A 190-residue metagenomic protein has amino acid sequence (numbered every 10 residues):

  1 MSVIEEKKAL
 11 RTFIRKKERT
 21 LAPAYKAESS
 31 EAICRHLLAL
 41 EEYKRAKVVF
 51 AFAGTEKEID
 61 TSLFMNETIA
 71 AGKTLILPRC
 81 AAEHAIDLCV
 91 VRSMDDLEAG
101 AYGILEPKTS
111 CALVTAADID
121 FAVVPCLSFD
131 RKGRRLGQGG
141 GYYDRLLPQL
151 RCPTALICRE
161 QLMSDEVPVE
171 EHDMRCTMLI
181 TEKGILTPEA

Functional and structural regions predicted by a protein language model:
S2-A117: N-terminal active-site beta-alpha-beta segment that forms phosphate/nucleotide-binding and substrate-recognition loops
S2-E5, A9-T12, K16-L21, A70 (+4 more regions): Surface-exposed, charge/polar-rich loops and edge strands
A53, C126, K183: Glycine-rich, N-terminal phosphate-binding loop of Rossmann-like dinucleotide-binding domains
T55-K57, L127-R131: Short glycine-rich anion-binding loops that position phosphate/pyrophosphate groups of nucleotides and phosphorylated
A112, R135-L136: Short capping loops/turns at secondary-structure boundaries
